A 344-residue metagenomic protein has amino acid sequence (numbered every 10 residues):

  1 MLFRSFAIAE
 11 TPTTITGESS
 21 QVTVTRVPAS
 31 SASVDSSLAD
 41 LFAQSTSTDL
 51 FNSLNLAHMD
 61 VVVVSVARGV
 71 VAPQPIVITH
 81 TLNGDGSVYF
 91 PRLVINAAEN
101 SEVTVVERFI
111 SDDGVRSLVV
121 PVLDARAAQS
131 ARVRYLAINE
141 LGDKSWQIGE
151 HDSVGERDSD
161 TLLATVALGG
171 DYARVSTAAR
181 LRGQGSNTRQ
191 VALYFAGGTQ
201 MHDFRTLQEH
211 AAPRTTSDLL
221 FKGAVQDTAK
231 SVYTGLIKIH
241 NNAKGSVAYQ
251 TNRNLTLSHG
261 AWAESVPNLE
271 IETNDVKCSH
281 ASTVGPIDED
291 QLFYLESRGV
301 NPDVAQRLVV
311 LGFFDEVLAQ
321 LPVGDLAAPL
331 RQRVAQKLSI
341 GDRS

Functional and structural regions predicted by a protein language model:
A9-E10, T14, T23-T25, A29-V300 (+2 more regions): Conserved beta-strand/loop scaffold segments within soluble protein domains that form the structured core and edges
